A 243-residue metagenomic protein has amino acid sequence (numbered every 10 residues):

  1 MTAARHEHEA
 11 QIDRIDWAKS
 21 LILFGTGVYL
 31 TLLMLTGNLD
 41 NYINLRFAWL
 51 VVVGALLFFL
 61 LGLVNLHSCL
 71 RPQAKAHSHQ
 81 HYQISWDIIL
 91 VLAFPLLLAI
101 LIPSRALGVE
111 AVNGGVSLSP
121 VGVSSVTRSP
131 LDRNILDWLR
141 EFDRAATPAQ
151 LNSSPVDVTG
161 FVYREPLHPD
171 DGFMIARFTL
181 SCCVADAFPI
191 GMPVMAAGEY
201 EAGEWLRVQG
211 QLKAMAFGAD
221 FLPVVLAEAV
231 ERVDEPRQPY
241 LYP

Functional and structural regions predicted by a protein language model:
D16-K75: Membrane-embedded alpha-helical segments of integral membrane proteins
G54, A196-V208: Short nucleic-acid-contacting surface segments enriched for D/E, G, S/T with interspersed K/R
H81-L107: Internal/C-terminal transmembrane anchor helices
I102-R164: Membrane-interface segments at or immediately adjacent to transmembrane helices that form the boundary between
V156-V162, G203-K213: OB-fold and OB-like beta-barrel modules that bind single-stranded nucleic acids
L167-L180, F221-V224: Short aromatic-glycine-enriched beta-strand elements
D186-E199: Beta-strand/loop nucleic-acid-binding surfaces
F217-L241: OB-fold/S1-family single-stranded nucleic acid-binding modules
